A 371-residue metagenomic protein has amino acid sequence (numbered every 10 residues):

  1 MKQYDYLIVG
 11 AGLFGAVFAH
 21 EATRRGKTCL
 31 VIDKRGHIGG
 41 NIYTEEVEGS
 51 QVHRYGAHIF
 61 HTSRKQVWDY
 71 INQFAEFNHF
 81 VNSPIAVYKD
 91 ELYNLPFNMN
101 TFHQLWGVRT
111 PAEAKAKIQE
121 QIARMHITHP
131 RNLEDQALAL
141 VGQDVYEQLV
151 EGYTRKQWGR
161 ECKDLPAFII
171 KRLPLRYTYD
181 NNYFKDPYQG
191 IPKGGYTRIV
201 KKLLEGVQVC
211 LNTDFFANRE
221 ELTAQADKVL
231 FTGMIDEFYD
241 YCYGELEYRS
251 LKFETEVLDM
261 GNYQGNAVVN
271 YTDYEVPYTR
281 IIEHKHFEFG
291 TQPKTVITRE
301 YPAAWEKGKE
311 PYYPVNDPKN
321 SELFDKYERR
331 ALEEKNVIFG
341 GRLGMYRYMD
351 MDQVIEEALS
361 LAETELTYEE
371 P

Functional and structural regions predicted by a protein language model:
Y4, G26, V207, Q225-D227 (+1 more regions): Short, well-ordered alpha-helix to beta-strand connector turns
Y4-V31, A362: N-terminal Rossmann-like FAD-binding beta1-loop-alpha1 element of flavoenzymes
L7-V9, I32, A224-D236: Short hydrophobic core segments
L13-F14, G36-H37, N100, R155 (+5 more regions): Short, solvent-exposed loop/turn segments at secondary-structure junctions
H20-E48: Glycine-rich FAD pyrophosphate-binding loop
E48-R124: Dinucleotide-binding Rossmann-like beta1-alpha1 core, especially the glycine-rich loop that anchors the ADP
K89-Y93, M99-D227, T232: Active-site/ligand-binding neighborhood in enzyme catalytic cores
E237-P371: C-terminal segments that line or cap access tunnels to active or ligand-binding sites in enzymes and enzyme-associated
